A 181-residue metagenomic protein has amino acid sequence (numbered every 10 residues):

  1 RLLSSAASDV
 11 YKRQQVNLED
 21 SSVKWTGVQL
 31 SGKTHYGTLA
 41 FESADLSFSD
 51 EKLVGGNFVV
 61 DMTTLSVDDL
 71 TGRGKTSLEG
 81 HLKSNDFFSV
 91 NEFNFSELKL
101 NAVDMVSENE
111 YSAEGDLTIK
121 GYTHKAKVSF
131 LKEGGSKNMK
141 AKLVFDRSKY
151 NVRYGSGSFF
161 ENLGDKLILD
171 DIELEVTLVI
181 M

Functional and structural regions predicted by a protein language model:
R1-Y11: Single conserved hydrophobic/aromatic residue that forms the stacking wall/gate of nucleotide- or nucleobase-binding
D20, L30-G32, F87, N138-M181: Surface-exposed, gly/pro-biased binding rims or lids
G32-S43, F93-E97, Y122-H124, L163-E175: Amphipathic hydrophobic-ligand
K33-K83: Early exported N-terminus immediately downstream of N-terminal targeting peptides
F41-D50, L100-M105, K127-G134, L174-M181: Extended lipid/amphipathic-ligand handling interfaces
E42, L46, D61-V67, K120-H124 (+2 more regions): Hydrophobic lipid-interacting interfaces of membrane-associated proteins
T76-V103: Flexible, surface-exposed loop/linker segments and immediately adjacent secondary-structure boundaries
